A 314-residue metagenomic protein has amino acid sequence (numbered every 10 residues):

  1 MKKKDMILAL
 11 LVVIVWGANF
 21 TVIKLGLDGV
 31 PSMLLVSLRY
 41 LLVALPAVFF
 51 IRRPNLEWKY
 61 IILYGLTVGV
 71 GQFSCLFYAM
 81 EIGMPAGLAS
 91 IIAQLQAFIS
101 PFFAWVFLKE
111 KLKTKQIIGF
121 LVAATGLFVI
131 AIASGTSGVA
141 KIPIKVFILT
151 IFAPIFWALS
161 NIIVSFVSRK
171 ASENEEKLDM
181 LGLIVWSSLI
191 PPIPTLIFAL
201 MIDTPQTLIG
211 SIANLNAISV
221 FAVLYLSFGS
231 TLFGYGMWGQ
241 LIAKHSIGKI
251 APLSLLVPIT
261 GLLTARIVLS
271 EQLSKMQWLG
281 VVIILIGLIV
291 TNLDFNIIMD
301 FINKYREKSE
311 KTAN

Functional and structural regions predicted by a protein language model:
M1-L34, V139-A171, I193-I197, R306-N314: Glycine-/small-residue-enriched transmembrane alpha-helix faces in small-molecule transporters and effluxers
K4, L34-A47, L63, G119-T125 (+2 more regions): Hydrophobic alpha-helical transmembrane segments of multi-pass integral membrane proteins, especially transporters
L10-A18, V22, I62-I82, V129 (+5 more regions): Hydrophobic alpha-helical transmembrane segments of multi-pass membrane transport proteins, especially secondary
A18, V22-L25, G29, L42-E57 (+4 more regions): Membrane-interface helix-cap regions at the ends of transmembrane helices in multi-pass membrane proteins
G26, L35, A79, V106-L108 (+6 more regions): Hydrophobic/aromatic residues within transmembrane alpha-helices of multi-pass small-molecule transporters
V30, G83-M84, E110-L112, L178 (+2 more regions): Membrane-helix interface residues
L34-A44, M80-F120, A153, I247-R266: Specific alpha-helical transmembrane segments that line the substrate/conduction pathway and gating interfaces
L41, A47, Y64, F103 (+4 more regions): Hydrophobic transmembrane alpha-helices of multi-pass small-molecule transport proteins
